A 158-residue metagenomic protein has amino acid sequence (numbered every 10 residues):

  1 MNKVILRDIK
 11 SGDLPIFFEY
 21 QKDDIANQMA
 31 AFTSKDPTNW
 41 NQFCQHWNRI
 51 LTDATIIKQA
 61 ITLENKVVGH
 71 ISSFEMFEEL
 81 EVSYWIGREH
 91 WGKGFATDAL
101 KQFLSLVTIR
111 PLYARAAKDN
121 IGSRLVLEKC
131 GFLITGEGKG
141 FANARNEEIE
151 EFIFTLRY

Functional and structural regions predicted by a protein language model:
M1-P15, E19-Q28, K58-Y158: Acyl-donor (CoA/ACP) binding surface of acyl/acetyltransferases
I25-H46: Conserved GNAT-fold acetyl-CoA-binding loop/helix
R49-A54: Short loop/turn motifs at secondary-structure junctions and domain boundaries
